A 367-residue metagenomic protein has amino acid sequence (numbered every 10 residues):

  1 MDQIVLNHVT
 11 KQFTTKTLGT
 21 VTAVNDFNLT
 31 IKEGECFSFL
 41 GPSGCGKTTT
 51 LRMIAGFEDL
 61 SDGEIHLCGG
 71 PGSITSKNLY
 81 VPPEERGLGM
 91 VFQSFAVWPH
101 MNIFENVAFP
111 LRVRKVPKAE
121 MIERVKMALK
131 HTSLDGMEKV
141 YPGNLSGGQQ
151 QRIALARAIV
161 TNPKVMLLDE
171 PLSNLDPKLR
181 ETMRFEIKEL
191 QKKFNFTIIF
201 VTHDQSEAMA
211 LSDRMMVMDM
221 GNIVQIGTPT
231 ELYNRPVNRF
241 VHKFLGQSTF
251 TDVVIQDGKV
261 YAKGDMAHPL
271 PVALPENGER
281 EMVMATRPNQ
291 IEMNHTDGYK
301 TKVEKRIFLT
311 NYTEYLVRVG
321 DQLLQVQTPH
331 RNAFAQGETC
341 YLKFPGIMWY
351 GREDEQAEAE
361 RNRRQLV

Functional and structural regions predicted by a protein language model:
M1-L6, Q12-D26, K77-Y80: A short, flexible loop at the N-terminus of ABC-type nucleotide-binding domains that lies
L40-P42: The feature captures the beta-strand-to-loop junction immediately N-terminal to the Walker
T48-T49: Conserved Walker
A55: Helix-to-loop junction immediately C-terminal to a conserved catalytic motif
G63-S76: Conserved ABC transporter NBD signature motif
G87-G89, Q93, V97-F240: ABC ATPase nucleotide-binding domains
S248, K259-V367: Non-catalytic connector elements of ABC transporters
